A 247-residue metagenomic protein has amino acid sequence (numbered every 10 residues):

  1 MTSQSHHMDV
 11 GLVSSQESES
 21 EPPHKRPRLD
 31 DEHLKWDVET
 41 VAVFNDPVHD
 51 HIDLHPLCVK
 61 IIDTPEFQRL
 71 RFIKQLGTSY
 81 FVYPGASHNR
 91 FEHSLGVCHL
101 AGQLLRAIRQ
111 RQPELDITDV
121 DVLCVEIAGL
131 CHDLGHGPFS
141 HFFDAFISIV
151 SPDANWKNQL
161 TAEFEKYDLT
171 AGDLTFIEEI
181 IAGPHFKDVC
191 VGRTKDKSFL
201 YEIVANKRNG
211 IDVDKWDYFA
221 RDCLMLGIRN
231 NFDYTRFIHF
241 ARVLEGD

Functional and structural regions predicted by a protein language model:
T2-K74, T78-I127, G135-D247: Sequence-structural signature of the catalytic-core scaffold of metal-dependent phosphohydrolases that act on
